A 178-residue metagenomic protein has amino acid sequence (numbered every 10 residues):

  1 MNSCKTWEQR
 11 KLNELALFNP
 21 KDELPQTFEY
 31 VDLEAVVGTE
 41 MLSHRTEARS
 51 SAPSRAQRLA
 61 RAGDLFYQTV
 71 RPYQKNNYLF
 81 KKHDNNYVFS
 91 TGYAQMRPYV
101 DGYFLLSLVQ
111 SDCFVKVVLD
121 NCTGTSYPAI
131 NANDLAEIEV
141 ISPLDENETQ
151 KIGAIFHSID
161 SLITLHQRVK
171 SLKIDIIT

Functional and structural regions predicted by a protein language model:
M1-T178: Feature detects amphipathic, helix-rich regulatory segments
